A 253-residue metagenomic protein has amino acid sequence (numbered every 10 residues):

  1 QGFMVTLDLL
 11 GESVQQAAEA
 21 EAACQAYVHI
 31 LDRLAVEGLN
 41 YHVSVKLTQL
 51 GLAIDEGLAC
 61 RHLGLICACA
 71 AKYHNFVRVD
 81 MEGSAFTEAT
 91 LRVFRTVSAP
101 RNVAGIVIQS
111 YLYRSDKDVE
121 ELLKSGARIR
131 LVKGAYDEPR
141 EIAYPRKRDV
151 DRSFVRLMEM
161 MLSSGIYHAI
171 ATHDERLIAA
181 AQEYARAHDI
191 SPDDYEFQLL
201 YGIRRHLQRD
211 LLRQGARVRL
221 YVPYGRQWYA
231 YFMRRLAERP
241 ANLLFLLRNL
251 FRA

Functional and structural regions predicted by a protein language model:
Q1-A253: Positively charged, amphipathic and often flexible ligand-engagement surfaces
